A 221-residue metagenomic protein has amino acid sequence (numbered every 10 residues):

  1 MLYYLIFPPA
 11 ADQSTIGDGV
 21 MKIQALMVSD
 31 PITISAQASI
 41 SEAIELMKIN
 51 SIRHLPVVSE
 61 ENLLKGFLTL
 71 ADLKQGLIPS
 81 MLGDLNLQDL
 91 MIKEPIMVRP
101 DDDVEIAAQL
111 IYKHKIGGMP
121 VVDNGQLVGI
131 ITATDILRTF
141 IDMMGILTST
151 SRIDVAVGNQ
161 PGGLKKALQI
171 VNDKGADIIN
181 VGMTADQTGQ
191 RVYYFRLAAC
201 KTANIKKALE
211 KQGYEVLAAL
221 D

Functional and structural regions predicted by a protein language model:
Y3-V20: Short, Lys/Arg-enriched N-terminal segments with co-localized hydrophobic residues within the first ~10-30 amino acids
I16-D30, F67-K115, Q126-T188, K201-T202 (+2 more regions): Tandem CBS (Bateman) regulatory domains
A38-E45, A108: Short, basic/aromatic recognition patches
I49-I52, H114-I116: Short, small/polar residue-rich loop motifs at catalytic or cofactor-binding pockets
Q190-A199: Short basic, glycine-rich beta-strand/loop surfaces that mediate nucleic-acid
